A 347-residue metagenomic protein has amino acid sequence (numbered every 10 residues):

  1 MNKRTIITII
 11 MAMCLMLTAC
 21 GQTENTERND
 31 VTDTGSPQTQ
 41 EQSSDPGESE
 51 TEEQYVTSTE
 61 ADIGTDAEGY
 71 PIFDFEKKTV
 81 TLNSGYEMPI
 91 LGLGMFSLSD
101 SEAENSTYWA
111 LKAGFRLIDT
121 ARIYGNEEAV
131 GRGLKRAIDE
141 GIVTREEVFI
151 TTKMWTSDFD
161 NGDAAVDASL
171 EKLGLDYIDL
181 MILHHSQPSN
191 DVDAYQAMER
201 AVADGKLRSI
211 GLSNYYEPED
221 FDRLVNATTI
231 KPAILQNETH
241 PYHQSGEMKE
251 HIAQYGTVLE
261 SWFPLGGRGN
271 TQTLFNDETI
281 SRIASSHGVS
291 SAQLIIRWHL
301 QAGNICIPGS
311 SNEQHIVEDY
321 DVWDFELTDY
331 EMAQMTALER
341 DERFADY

Functional and structural regions predicted by a protein language model:
M1-I7: Bacterial N-terminal signal peptides that target proteins for export
M16-A19: C-terminal motif of bacterial Sec signal peptides marking the signal peptidase cleavage site
G21-T23: Bacterial signal peptide processing site
N25-R28, Q40, P46, T51-K77 (+1 more regions): Terminal-tail/helix-coil boundary detector
G35, D45, S49-E146, L265-G266: N-terminal binding-site loop/beta-alpha segment at the start of enzyme catalytic domains that lines or forms
L98-L111, D158-L173, D191, P218-D222: Short, acidic/polar
D163-H184, R200-D204: CE4/NodB-like, metal-dependent polysaccharide N-deacetylase domain that modifies extracellular/periplasmic N-acetylated
S186-Y347: Beta/alpha (TIM)-barrel catalytic core signal, keyed to glycine-rich beta->alpha loops juxtaposed to Asp/Glu that bind
